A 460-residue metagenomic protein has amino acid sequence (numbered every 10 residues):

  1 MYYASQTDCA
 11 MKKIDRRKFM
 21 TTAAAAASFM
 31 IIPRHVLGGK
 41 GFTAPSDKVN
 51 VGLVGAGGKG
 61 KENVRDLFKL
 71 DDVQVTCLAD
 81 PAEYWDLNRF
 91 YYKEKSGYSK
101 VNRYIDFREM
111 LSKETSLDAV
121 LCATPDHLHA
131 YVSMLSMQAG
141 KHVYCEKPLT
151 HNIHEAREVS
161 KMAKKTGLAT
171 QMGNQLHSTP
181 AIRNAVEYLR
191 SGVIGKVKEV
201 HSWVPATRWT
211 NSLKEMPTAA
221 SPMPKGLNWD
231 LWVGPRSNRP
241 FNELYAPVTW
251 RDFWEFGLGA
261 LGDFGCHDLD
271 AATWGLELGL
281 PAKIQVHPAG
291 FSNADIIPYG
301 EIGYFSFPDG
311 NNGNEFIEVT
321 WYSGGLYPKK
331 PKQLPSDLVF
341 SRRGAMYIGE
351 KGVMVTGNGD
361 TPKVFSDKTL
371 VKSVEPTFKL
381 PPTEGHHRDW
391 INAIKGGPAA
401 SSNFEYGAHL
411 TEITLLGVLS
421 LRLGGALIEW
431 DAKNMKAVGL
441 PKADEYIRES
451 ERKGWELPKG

Functional and structural regions predicted by a protein language model:
Y2-C145, R157-A169: N-terminal glycine-/serine-/threonine-rich beta1-alpha1-beta2 phosphate-ribose binding loop of Rossmann-like
L37, N184, K196, H201-T207 (+3 more regions): Contiguous beta-strand/loop segments that form the cofactor/metal-binding neighborhood of enzyme cores
E62, D106-E109, A119, L128-Y131 (+10 more regions): Extracytoplasmic/secreted proteins, especially bacterial periplasmic and envelope-associated proteins
L70-D72, E114, S191-I194, G226 (+1 more regions): Alpha-helix termination/capping residues and helix-transition junctions
A82-W85, Y104, A123-L128, L149-H151 (+5 more regions): Short, solvent-exposed turn/loop segments enriched in Gly/Ser/Thr/Pro and often Arg
S112-T115, M137-Q138, K164, R190 (+3 more regions): Residue-level signal for alpha-helix termini/capping positions
H142-Y144, T150-G226, L231: A contiguous active-site-proximal alpha/beta segment in oxidoreductase catalytic domains
